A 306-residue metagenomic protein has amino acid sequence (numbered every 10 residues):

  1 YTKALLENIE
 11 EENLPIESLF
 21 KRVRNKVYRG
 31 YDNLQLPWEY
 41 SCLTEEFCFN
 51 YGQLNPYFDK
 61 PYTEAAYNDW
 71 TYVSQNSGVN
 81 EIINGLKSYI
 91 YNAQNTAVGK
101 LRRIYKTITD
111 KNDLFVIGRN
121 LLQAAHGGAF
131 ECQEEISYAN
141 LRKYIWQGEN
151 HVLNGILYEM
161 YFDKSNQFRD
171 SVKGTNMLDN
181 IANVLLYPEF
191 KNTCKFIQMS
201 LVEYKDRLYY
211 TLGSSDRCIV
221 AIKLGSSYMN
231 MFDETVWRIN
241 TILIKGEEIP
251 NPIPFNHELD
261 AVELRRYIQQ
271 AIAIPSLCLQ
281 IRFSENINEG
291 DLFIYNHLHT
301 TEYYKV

Functional and structural regions predicted by a protein language model:
Y1-V306: Cysteine endopeptidase catalytic domains of the caspase/legumain-like
